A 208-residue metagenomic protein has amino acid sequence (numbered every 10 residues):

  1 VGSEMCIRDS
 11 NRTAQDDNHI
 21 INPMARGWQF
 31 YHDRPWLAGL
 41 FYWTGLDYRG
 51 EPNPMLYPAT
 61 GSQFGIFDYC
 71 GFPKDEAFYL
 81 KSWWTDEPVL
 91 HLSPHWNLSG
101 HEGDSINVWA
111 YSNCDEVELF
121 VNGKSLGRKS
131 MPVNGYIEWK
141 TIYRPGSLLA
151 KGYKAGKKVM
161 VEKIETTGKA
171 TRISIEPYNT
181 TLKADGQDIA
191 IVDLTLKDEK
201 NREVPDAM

Functional and structural regions predicted by a protein language model:
V1-I7: Short, small-residue-biased leader/transition segments that mark boundaries at the very start of proteins
R8-N11, Y31-G71: Aromatic/acidic polysaccharide-binding cleft in carbohydrate-active enzymes
G50-N107, S112, K154, V161: Aromatic-rich peripheral "rim/lid" segments of glycoside hydrolase catalytic domains that contact and position glycan
L98-G103, T181-A190: Short, solvent-exposed loop/linker segments at the N-terminal edge of repeated beta-sheet extracellular domains
I106-S112, K151, Q187-P205: Beta-strand-rich structural segments
S125-V133: Short beta-strand segments within Ig-like beta-sandwich modules, predominantly Fibronectin type-III
G135-W139: Short strand-edge motifs at loop-to-beta-strand transitions and within beta-strands of extracellular beta-rich domains
G156-K169: Edge beta-strands of extracellular beta-sandwich domains
